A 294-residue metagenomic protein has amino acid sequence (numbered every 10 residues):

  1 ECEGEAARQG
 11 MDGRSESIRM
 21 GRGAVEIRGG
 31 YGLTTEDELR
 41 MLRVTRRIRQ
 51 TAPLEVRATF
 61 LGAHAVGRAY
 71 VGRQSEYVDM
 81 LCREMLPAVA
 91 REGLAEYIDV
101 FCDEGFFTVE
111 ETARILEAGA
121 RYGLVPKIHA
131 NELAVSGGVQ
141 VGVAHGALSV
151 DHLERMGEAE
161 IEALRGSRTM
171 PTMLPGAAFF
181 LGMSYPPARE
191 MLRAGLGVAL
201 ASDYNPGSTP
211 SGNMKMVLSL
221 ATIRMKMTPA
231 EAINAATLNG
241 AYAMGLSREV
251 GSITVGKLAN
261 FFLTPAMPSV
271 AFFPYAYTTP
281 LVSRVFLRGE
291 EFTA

Functional and structural regions predicted by a protein language model:
E1-G10, S15-E16, G23-G137: Metal-coordinating catalytic core of metallo-dependent amide/deamination hydrolases
I18, C82, A90-R91, A120 (+3 more regions): Non-catalytic positions within long, well-ordered alpha-helices that form the structural scaffold/packing of enzyme
M20, L54, G93, H145-L148 (+4 more regions): Structured loop/turn residues at beta-strand edges in well-structured enzyme cores
G21, D203, N260: Conserved G/P- and acidic residue-centered "switch" motifs that form tight phosphate/ATP-binding loops in soluble
T35, T108, E160, F180-L181 (+1 more regions): Glycine/Thr-rich phosphate-binding loops of Rossmann-like dinucleotide-binding domains
Y97-V100, S149-H152, F261, R284: Well-ordered beta-strand positions
V125, V135-S252, T264-P265, Y277 (+1 more regions): Active-site-adjacent C-terminal substructures of enzyme catalytic domains
L238, L258-A294: C-terminal cap of metal-dependent C-N hydrolases
